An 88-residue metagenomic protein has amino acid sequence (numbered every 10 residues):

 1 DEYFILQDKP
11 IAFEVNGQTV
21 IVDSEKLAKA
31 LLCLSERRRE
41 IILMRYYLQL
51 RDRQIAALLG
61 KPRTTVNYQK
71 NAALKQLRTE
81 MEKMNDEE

Functional and structural regions predicted by a protein language model:
D1-V20, S24: Internal acidic/polar
I21, L31-R38: Short helix-coil-helix linker/hinge
L31-L32, Y46, R78: Short, locally clustered residues in the helix-turn-helix/winged-helix DNA-binding domain
I41-R45: A short pre-motif secondary-structure segment
L48-Q49, Q54: Flexible coil/turn residues that form the inter-helical turn or adjacent wing/linker of helix-turn-helix
R53, L59-M84: DNA-recognition helix of helix-turn-helix
